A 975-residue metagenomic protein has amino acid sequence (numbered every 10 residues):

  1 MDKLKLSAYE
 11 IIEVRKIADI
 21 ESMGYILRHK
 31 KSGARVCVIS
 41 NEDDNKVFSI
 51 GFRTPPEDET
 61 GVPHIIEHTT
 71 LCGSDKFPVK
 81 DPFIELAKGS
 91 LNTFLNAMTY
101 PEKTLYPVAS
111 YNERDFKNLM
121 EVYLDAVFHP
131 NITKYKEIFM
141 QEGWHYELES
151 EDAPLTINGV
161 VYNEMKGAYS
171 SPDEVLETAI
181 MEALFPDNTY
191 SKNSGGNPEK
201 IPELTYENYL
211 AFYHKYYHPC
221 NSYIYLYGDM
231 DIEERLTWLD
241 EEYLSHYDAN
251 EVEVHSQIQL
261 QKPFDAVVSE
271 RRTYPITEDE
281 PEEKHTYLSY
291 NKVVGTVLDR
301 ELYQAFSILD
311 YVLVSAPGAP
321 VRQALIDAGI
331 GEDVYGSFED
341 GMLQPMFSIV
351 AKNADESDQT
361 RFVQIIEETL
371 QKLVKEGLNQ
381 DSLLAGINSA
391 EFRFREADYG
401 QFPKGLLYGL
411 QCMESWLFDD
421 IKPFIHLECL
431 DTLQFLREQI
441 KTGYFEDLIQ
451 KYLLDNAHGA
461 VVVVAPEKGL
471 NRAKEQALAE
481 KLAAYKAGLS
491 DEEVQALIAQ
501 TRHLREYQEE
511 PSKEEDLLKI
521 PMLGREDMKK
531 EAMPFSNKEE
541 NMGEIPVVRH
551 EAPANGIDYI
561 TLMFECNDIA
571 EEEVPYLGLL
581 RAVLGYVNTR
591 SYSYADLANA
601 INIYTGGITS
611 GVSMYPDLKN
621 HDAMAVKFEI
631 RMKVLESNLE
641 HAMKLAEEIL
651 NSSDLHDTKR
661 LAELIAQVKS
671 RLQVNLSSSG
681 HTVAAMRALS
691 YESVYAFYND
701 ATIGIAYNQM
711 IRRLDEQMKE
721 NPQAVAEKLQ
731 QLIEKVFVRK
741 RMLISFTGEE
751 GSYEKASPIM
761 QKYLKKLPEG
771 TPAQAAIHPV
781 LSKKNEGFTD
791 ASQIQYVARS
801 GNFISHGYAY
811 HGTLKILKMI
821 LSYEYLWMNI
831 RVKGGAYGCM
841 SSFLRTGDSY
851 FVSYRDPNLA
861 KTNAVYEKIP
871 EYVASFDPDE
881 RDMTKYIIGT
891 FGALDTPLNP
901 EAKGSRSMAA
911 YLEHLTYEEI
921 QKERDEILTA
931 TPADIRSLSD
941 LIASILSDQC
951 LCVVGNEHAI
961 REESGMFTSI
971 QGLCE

Functional and structural regions predicted by a protein language model:
M1-V47, D265: Non-catalytic terminal extensions that flank enzyme cores
S40-E42, S49-G51, Y162, K166 (+12 more regions): His/Glu-based metal-binding/catalytic segments typifying zinc-dependent metallopeptidases
N45-P55, D81-H129, K136-E147, E174-E199 (+10 more regions): M16 family metallopeptidases and their MPP-like homologs
V62, I66-T70, L580: Active-site His/Glu-centered metal-binding helix of metallohydrolases
L148-N221, Y225-Y243, Y247-T277, E282-K284 (+1 more regions): Hydrophobic, small-residue-rich alpha-helical packing segments that form membrane-like cores
L210-E242, V725-M760, S947-D948: Non-catalytic, conformational "gating/processing" segments within enzyme and secreted inhibitor domains
A211-Y213, Y223, I232-E253, E376 (+2 more regions): Extended, regular secondary-structure scaffolds
E446-L448, N456, L714-A726, Q730-V736 (+1 more regions): Aromatic-residue-lined binding/catalytic grooves and analogous aromatic/hydrophobic interfacial grooves in multimeric
